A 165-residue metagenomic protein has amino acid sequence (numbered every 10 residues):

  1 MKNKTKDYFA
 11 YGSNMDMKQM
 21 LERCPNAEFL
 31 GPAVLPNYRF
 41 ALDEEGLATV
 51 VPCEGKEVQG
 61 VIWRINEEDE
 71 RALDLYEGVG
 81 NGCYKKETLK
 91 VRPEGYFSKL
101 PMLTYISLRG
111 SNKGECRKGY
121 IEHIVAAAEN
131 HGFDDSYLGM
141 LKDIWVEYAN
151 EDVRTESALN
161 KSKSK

Functional and structural regions predicted by a protein language model:
K2-K165: Glycine-aromatic micro-motifs
